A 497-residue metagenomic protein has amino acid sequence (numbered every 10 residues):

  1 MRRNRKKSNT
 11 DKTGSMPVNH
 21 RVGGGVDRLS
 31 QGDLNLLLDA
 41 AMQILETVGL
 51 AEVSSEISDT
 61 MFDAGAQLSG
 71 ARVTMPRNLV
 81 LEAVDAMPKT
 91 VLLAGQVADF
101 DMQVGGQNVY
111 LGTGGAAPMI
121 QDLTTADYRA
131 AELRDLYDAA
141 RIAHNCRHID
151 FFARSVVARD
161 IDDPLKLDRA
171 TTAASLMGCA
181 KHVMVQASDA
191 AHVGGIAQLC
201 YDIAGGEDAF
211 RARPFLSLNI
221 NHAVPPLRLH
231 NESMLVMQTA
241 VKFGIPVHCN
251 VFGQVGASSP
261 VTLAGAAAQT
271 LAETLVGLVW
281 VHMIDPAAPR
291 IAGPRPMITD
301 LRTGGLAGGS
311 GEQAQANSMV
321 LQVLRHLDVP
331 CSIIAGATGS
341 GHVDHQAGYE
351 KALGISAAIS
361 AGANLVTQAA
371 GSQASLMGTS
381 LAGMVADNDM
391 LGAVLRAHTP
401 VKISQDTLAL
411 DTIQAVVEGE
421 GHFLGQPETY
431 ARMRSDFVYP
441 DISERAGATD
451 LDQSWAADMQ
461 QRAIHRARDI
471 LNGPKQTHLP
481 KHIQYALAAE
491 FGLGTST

Functional and structural regions predicted by a protein language model:
M1-L123, R466: N-terminal leader/transition segments
R2-P17, D27-A40, V48, V53-T60 (+1 more regions): Catalytic-core signal marking the mid-to-C-terminal active-site face
S8-L37, G206-R211, P286-P294, A314-P330: Short, composition-biased local secondary-structure segments
M16-R21, F62-Q67, Q254, M297-D300 (+4 more regions): Short acidic (Asp/Glu) and glycine-rich catalytic loops that position anionic groups and cofactors
G32, L36, E52, E56 (+14 more regions): Conserved active-site and cofactor/substrate-binding residues in soluble primary-metabolism enzymes
M42-L50, F62-Q67, D85, K89-L92 (+13 more regions): Generic secondary-structure signature for well-ordered alpha-helical cores
T74-N250, V255-P260, A264: Catalytic alpha/beta active-site cores
I220-M390: Glycine-rich anion/phosphate-binding loop at the beta-strand->alpha-helix junction
